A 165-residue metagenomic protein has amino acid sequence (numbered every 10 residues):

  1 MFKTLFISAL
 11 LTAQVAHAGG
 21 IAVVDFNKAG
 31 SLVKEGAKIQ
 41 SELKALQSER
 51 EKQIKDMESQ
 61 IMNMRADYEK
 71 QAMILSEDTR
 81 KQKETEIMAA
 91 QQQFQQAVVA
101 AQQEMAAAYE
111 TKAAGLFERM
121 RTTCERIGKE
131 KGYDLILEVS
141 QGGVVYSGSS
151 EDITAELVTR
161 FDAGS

Functional and structural regions predicted by a protein language model:
M1-S8: Sec-dependent signal peptide recognition, specifically the positively charged N-region followed immediately by
T12-A18: Sec/Tat signal peptide C-region and signal peptidase I cleavage site
G19-K131, L135-Q141: Amphipathic alpha-helical segments
V145-S149: Short, exposed beta-strand-loop hairpins at the edges of beta-sheets in extracellular/periplasmic proteins
G164-S165: Short, solvent-exposed mixed-charge patches
